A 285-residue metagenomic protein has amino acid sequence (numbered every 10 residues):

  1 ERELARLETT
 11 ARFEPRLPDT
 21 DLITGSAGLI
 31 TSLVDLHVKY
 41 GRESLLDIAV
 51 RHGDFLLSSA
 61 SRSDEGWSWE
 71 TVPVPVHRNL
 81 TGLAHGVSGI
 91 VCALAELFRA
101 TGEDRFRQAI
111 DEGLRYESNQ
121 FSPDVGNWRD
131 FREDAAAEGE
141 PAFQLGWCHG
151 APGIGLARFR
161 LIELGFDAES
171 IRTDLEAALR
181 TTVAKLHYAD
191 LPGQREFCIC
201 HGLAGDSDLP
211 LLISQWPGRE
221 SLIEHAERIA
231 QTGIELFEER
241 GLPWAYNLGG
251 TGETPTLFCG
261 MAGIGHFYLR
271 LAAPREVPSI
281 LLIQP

Functional and structural regions predicted by a protein language model:
E1-P285: Glycan-recognition and catalytic cores of secretory/periplasmic carbohydrate-active enzymes
